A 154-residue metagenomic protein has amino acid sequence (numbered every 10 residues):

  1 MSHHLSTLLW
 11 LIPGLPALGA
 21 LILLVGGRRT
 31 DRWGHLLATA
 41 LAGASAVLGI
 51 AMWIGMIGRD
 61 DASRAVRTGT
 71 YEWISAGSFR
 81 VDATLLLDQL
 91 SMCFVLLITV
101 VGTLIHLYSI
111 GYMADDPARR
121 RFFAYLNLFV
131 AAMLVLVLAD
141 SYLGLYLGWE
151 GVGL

Functional and structural regions predicted by a protein language model:
M1-L8, V25-A124: Transmembrane helix-loop-helix hairpins at membrane boundaries of multipass inner-membrane proteins
L8-G19: The first (N-terminal) embedded transmembrane alpha-helix
L15, L41-A44, V101, F129 (+1 more regions): Transmembrane alpha-helical core residues of multi-pass small-molecule transporters, especially secondary transporters
P16, D88, L126, V135-L154: Functional transmembrane alpha-helices
L18, I22, L104-Y108, G151-L154: Juxtamembrane interface elements at the cytosolic ends of transmembrane helices in multi-pass membrane proteins
A20-V25, M133-L138: Alpha-helical transmembrane segments of multipass membrane proteins
A38, A132-M133: Alpha-helical transmembrane segments of multi-pass integral membrane proteins
L97, L128-A132: Short, well-ordered alpha-helical scaffold segments within catalytic/effector domains
